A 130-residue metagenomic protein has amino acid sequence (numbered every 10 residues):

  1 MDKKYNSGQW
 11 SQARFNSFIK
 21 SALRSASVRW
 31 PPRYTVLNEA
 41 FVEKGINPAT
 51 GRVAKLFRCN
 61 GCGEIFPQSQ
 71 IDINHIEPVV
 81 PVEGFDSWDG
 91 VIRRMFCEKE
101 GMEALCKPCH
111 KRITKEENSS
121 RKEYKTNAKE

Functional and structural regions predicted by a protein language model:
M1-G61, W88-E100: Short, charged surface segments at domain edges that flank catalytic/cofactor-binding sites
G8-R14, P81, K122-E130: Flexible linker/context regions in extracytoplasmic redox proteins
E39-V42, E103, T126-E130: Intrinsically disordered and other compositionally biased segments
R58, D72, L105: The −1 position to Zn-ligating cysteines in a subset of zinc-ribbon hairpins
G63, H110: Cys/His-coordinated zinc-binding microdomains
E64-G101, E117-S119, Y124: Histidine-centered nuclease catalytic patch
G101-C109: Cysteine-rich micro-motifs
